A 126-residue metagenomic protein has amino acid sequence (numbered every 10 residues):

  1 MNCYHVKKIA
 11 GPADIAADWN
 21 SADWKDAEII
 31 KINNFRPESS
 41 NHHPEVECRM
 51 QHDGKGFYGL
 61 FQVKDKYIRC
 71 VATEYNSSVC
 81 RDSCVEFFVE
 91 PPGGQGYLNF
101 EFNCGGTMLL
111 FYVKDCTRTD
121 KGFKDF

Functional and structural regions predicted by a protein language model:
M1-F126: Structural preference for beta-rich elements and adjacent junctions enriched in aromatics
